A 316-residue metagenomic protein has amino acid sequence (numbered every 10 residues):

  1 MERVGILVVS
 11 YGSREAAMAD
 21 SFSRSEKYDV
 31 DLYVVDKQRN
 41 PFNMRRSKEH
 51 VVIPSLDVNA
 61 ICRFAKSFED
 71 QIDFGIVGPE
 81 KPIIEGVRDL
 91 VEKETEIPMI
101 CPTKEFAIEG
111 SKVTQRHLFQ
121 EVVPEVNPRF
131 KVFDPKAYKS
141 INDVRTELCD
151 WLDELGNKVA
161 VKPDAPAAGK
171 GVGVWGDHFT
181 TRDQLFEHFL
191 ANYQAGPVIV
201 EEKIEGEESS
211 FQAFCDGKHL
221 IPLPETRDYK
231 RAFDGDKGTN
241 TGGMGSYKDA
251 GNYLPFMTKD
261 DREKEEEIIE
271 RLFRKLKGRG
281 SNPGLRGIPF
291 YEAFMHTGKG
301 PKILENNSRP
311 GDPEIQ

Functional and structural regions predicted by a protein language model:
M1-T103: ATP-binding N-terminal substructure of ATP-dependent carboxylate-amine bond-forming enzymes
V8, V34-V35, I76-V77, M99-P102 (+5 more regions): General beta-strand structural signal in soluble alpha/beta enzymes
Y11, E15, P54, V58 (+12 more regions): Generic structural signal for well-ordered, non-membrane alpha-helical segments in soluble metabolic enzymes
E15-A17, R39-N43, E105-G110, A167-A168 (+1 more regions): Short gly/pro/ser/thr-enriched loop/turn and capping motifs at secondary-structure boundaries
F42-R45, I61-F64, C101, A107-T114 (+2 more regions): Short, charged, surface-exposed secondary-structure boundary motifs
D70-I72, G156, A195: Short, high-confidence coil segments that cap the C-terminus of an alpha-helix and link into the following beta-strand
E96-G171, G176: A conserved helix-loop-beta module that forms one wall/lid of the active-site cleft in ATP-utilizing catalytic domains
V172-I315: Internal nucleotide-binding/catalytic subdomain
